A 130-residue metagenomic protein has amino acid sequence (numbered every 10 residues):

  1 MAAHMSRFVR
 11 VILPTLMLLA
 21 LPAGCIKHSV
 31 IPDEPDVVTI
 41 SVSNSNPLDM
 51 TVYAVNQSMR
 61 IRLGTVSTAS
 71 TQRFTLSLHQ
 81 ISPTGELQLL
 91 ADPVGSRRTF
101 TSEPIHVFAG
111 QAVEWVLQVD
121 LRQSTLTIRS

Functional and structural regions predicted by a protein language model:
M1-C25: Sec-dependent bacterial lipoprotein signal peptides
L19-T39: Bacterial Sec signal peptide processing site at the extreme N-terminus
I26-I31, R98-T99, E103-S130: Extracellular beta-sheet/turn segments enriched in Thr/Pro/Gly and aliphatic residues
V42-N46: Asparagine-centered strand-capping/turn motif at beta-strand->loop junctions
L48-V52, G85-L87: Short beta-strand/loop motifs in extracellular/secreted proteins, especially within beta-sandwich accessory domains
Y53-R60: Short amphipathic beta-strand segments in non-cytosolic proteins
Q72-H79: Exposed aromatic-hydrophobic patches
S82-G95: A short, solvent-exposed beta-strand micro-motif common in secreted/extracellular proteins
